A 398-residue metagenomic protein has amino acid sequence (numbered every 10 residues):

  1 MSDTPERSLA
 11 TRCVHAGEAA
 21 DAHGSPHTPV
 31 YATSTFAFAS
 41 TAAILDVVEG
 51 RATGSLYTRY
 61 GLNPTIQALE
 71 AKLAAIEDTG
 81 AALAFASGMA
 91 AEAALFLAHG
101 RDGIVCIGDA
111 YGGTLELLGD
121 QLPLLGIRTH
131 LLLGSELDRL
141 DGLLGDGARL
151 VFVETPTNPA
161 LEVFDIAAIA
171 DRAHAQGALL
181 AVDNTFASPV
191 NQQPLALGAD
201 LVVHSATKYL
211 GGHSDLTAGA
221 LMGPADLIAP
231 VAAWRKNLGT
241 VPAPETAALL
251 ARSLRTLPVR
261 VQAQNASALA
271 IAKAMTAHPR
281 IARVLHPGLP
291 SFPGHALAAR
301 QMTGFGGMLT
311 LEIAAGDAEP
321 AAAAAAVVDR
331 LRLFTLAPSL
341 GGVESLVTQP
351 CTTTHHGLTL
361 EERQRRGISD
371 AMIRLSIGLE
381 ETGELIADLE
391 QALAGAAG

Functional and structural regions predicted by a protein language model:
M1-L56, G398: N-terminal glycine-rich, Lys/His-bearing helix-loop that initiates the first secondary-structure elements of many
S2-P5, C13-H15, A81-H278, L285: Conserved PLP-enzyme active-site core in the AAT-like
C13-Y31, A323-E362: C-terminal core of ALDH-fold dehydrogenases
G17-E18, A32-F38, F186, K208 (+7 more regions): Glycine-rich beta-alpha junction loops
S40-A90, G113-D120: Conserved N-terminal alpha-helix of the aminotransferase class I/II PLP-enzyme fold
G119, H130, S345-G398: PLP-dependent enzyme catalytic core of the Aspartate aminotransferase-like
L250-V259, G306-D317, R374-G378: Short, well-ordered beta-strand elements within core beta-sheets of diverse protein domains
L269-G341, L358-Q364: Conserved small-domain helix->loop->beta segment predominantly found in fold-type I
